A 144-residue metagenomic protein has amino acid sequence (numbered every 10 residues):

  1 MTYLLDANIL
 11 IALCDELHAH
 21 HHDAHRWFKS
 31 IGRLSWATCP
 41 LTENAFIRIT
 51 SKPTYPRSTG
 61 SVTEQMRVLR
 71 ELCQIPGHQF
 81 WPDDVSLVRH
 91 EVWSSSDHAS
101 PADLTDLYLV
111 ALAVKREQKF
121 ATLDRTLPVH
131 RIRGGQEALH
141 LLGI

Functional and structural regions predicted by a protein language model:
M1-T38, T50-R67, I132: Short, well-structured N-terminal submotif of metal-dependent ribonuclease cores
T2, S86-A99, V110-I144: Acidic, PIN/NYN-like endoribonuclease modules and their adjacent C-terminal/linker elements
A7, D103-L107, D124-R125: Conserved glycosyltransferase catalytic-site signature
E16, P40-N44, M66-H98: Acidic catalytic patch
S35, G77-Q79, E137-H140: Conserved beta-strand segments of alpha/beta enzyme cores
